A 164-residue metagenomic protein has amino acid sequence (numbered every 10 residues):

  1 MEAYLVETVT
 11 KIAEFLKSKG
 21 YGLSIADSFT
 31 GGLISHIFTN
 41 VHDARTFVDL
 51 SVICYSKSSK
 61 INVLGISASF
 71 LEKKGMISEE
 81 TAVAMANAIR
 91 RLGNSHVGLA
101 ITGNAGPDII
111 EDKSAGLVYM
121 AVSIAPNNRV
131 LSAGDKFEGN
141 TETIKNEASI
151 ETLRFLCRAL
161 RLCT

Functional and structural regions predicted by a protein language model:
M1-T164: Short alpha-helical segments enriched in small residues
